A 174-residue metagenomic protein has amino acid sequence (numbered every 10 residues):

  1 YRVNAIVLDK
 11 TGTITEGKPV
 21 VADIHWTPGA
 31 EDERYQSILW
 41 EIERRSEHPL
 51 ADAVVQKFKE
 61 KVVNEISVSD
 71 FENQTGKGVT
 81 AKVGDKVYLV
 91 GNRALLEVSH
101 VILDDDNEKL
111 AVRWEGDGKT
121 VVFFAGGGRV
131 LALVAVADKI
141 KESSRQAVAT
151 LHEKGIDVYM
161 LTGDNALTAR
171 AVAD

Functional and structural regions predicted by a protein language model:
Y1-D174: Cytosolic catalytic headpiece
